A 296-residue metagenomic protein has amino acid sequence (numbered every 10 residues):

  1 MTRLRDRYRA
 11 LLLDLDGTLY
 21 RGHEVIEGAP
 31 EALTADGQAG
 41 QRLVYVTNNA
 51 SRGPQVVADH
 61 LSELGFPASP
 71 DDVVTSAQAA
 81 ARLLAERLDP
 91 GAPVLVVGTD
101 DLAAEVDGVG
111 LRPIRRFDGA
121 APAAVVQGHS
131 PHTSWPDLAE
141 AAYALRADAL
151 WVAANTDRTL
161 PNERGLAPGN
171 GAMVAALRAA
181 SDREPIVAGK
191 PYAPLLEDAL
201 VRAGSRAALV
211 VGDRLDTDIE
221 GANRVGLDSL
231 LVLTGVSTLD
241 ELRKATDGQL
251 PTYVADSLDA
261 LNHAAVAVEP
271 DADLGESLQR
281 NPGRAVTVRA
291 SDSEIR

Functional and structural regions predicted by a protein language model:
M1-L13, Y20-A39, A50-D71, A81-R296: Asp-based, Mg2+/Mn2+-dependent phosphohydrolase catalytic module
L43-V44: N-terminal helix-turn-helix
S76-Q78: Polytopic endomembrane small-metabolite transporters, centered on the Drug/Metabolite Transporter
